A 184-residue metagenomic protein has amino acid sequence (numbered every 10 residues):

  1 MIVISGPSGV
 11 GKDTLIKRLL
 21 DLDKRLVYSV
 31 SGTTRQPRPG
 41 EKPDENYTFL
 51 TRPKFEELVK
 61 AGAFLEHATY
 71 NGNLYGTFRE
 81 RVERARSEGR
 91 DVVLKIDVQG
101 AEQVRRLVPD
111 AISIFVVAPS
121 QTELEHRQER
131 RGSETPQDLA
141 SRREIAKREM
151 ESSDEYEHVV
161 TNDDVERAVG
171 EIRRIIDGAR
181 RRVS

Functional and structural regions predicted by a protein language model:
M1-V3: Short hydrophobic/aromatic beta-strand immediately N-terminal to the Walker A/P-loop
S5-P7: P-loop (Walker A) phosphate-binding loop of NTP-binding proteins
K12: Conserved lysine of the Walker
L15-I16: Post-Walker A alpha-helix
L20-S29: Post-Walker A helix-loop "phosphate-sensing" segment adjacent to the P-loop in P-loop NTPases
S31-V92, V98-E102: ATP-dependent small-molecule kinase phosphotransfer cores that center on conserved nucleotide phosphate-binding segments
V92-D97, R106-R131: Conserved phosphate-donor/acceptor-positioning beta-strand/loop module used by diverse small-molecule
D110, H126-E134, R148-S184: NTP-dependent small-molecule kinase module
